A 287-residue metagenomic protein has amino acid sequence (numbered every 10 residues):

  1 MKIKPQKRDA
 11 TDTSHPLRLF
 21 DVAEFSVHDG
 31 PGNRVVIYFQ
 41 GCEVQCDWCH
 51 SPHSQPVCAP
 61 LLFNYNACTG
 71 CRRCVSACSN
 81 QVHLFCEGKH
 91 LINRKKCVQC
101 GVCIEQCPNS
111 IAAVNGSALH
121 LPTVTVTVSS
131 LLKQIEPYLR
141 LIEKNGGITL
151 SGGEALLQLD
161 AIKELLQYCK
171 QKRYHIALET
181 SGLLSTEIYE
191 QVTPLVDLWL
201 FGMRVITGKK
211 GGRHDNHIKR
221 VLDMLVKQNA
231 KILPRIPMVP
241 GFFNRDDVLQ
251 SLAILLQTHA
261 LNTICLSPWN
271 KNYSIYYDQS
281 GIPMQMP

Functional and structural regions predicted by a protein language model:
M1-V75, N80, F85, C97 (+1 more regions): Flexible, acidic/Gly-rich N-terminal and inter-domain linker regions that tether and position cofactor-handling modules
Q6-D12, G41, H120-P122, K170-R173 (+1 more regions): N-terminal start-of-chain detector that recognizes signal peptides and the immediate post-cleavage beginning
Q6-S14, A113-N115, G208, R213: Intrinsically disordered, low-complexity coil segments
Q55-P194: Conserved Radical SAM active-site core
L61, Y65, C74, D197-L198 (+3 more regions): Short alpha-helix boundary/capping motifs
L121-T125, G211, D215, P287: Flexible, glycine- and charge-enriched loops at secondary-structure boundaries
S129-D278: Conserved AdoMet/S-adenosylmethionine-binding subsite of the radical SAM
Y277-P287: A structural motif corresponding to the C-terminal lobe/cap of the Radical SAM core domain
